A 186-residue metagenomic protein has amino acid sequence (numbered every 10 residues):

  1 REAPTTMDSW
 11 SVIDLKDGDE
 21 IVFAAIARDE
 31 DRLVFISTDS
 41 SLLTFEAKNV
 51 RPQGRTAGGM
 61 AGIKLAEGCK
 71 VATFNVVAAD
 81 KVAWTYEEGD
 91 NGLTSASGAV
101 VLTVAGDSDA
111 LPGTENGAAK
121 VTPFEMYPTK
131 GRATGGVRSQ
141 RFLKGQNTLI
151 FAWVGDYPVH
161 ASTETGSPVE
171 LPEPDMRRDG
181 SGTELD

Functional and structural regions predicted by a protein language model:
R1-D186: Short, structured "edge-of-domain" segments at secondary-structure transitions
